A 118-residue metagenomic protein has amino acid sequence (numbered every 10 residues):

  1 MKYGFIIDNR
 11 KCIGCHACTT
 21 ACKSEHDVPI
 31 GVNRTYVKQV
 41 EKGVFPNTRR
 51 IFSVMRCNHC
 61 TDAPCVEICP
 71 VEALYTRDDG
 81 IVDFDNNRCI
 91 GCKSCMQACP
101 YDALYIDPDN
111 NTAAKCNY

Functional and structural regions predicted by a protein language model:
M1-Y118: Non-ligating segments of multi-cofactor redox enzymes
